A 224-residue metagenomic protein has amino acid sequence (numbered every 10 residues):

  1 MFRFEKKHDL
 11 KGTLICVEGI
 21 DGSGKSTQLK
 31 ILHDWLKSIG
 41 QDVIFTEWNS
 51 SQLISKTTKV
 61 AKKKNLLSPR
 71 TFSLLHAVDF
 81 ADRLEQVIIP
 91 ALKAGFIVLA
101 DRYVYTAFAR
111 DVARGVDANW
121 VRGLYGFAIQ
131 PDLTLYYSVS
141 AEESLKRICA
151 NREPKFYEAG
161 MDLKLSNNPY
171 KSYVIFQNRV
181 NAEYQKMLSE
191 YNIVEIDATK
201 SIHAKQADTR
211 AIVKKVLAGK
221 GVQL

Functional and structural regions predicted by a protein language model:
M1-L14: Extreme N-terminal, non-catalytic leader segments that precede Walker-type/kinase nucleotide-binding cores
V17: Hydrophobic anchor at the beta1->P-loop junction of P-loop NTPases
G22: Walker A (P-loop) phosphate-binding loop of P-loop NTPases
K25: Conserved lysine of the Walker
Q28: Hydrophobic positions on the alpha1 helix immediately C-terminal to the Walker A/P-loop
W35-I129: ATP-dependent small-molecule kinase phosphotransfer cores that center on conserved nucleotide phosphate-binding segments
S50-Q52, V104-Y105, V139-L145, I202: Conserved nucleotide-binding/hydrolysis micro-motifs of P-loop NTPases
A107-V180: A glycine- and Lys/Arg-enriched "phosphate-lid" helix/loop adjacent to the NTP-binding pocket of small-molecule kinases
